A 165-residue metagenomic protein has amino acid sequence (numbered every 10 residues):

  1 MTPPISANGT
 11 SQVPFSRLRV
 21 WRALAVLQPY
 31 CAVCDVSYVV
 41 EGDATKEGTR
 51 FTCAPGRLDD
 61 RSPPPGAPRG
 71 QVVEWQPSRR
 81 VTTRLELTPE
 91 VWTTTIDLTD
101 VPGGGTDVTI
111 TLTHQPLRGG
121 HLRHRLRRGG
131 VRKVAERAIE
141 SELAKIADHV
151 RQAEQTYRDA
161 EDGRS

Functional and structural regions predicted by a protein language model:
M1-A44, S165: Hydrophobic ligand-binding cavity/cleft-lining segments
P4-Q12, R50, A67, R80 (+2 more regions): Intrinsic-disorder/low-complexity, polar/charged segments enriched in Ser/Thr/Lys/Arg/Asp/Glu/Gln
V13, D59, H114-R118: Beta-strand elements of well-folded, non-transmembrane domains
P14-L18, T45, V73-R79, D97-D107: A short, structured loop/turn motif at beta-sheet edges
R19-W21, A32, R61-P63, T82 (+2 more regions): Short acidic, gly/pro-rich beta-turn/loop elements at beta-sheet edges and active-site/ligand-binding grooves
V20-L24, Y30, F51, V72 (+3 more regions): Hydrophobic pocket/interface hotspot
V40-E90, S141-R164: Glycine-rich portal/gate segments that line the openings of hydrophobic small-molecule binding cavities
R84-S141, Y157-A160: Beta-strand/loop substructures that line and gate deep hydrophobic ligand-binding cavities in soluble
